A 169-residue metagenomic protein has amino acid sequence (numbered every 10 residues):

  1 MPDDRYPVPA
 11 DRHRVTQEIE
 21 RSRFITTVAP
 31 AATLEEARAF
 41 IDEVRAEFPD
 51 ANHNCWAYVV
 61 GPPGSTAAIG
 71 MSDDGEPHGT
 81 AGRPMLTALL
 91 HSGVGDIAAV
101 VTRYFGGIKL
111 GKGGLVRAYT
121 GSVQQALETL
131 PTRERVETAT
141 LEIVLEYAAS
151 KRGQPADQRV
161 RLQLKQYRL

Functional and structural regions predicted by a protein language model:
M1-T80: C-terminal regulatory domains involved in ligand/effector binding and gene-expression control
T27-A29, T140-L145, L169: Short cationic amphipathic helices and targeting signals
L34-A37, H78, G82, V116 (+2 more regions): Generic alpha-helical secondary structure
A37-F40, Y119, R152-A156: Hydrophobic side chains in well-ordered alpha-helices
A81-T129: Active-site beta-strand/loop microenvironment that shapes enzyme catalytic pockets
R133-A149: Short glycine-/aliphatic-rich beta-strand segments at the starts of folded cytosolic domains
V144-K165: Short amphipathic alpha-helix segments
